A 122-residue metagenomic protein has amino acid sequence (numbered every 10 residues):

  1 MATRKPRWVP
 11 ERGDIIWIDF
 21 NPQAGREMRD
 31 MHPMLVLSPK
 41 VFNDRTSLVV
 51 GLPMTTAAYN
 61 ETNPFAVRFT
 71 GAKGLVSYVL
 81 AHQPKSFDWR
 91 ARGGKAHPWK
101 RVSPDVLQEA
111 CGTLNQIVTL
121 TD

Functional and structural regions predicted by a protein language model:
R4-V9, G25: Short, surface-exposed secondary-structure edge patches
W8, G71-D122: C-terminal terminal-subdomain/extension
R26-M31, L35-G71: Compact nucleic-acid interaction/catalytic patches
